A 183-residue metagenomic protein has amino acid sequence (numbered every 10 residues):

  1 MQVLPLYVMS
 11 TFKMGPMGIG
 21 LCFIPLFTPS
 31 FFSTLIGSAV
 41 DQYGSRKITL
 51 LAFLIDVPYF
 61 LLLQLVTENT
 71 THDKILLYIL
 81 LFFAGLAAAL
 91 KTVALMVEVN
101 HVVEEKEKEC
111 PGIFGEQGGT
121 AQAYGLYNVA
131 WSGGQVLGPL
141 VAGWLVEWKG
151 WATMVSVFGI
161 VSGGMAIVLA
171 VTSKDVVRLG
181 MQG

Functional and structural regions predicted by a protein language model:
Q2-M17, E104-E105: Short amphipathic helix-loop junctions that connect adjacent transmembrane helices in Major Facilitator Superfamily/SLC
L4, L90-F114: Intracellular juxtamembrane helix-capping segments at the cytosolic ends of symmetry-related transmembrane helices
L26-T28, S132-G133: Short hydrophobic/small-residue motifs within alpha-helical transmembrane segments of multi-pass transporter-like
F32-S45, V146: Helix-to-loop junctions at the C-terminal end of transmembrane segments in multipass secondary transporters
Q42-D56: Cytoplasmic membrane-interface "Motif A"-like loop-to-helix N-cap segments of 12-TM Major Facilitator Superfamily
L54-T71: C-terminal ends and interior cores of transmembrane alpha-helices in multi-pass membrane transporters/permeases
K74-K91: Hydrophobic core of transmembrane alpha-helices in multi-pass small-molecule transporters, especially MFS/SLC-type
V141-S162: A membrane-interface helix-boundary motif in multi-pass transporters
